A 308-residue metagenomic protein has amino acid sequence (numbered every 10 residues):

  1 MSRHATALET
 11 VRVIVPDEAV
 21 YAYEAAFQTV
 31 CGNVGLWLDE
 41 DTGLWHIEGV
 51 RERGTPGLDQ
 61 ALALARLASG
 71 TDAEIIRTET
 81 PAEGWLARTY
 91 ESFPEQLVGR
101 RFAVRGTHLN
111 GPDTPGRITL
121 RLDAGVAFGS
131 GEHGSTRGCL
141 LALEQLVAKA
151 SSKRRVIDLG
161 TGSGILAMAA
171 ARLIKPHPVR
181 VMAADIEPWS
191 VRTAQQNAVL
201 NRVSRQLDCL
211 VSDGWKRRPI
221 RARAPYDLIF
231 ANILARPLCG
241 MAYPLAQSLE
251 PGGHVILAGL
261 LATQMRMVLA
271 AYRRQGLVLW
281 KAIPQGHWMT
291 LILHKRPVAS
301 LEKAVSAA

Functional and structural regions predicted by a protein language model:
A5-T114: N-terminal auxiliary segments of SAM/dcSAM-dependent transferases
A65-R66, A198, Y272: Conserved hydrophobic residues forming the short capping helix/wall of the S-adenosyl-L-methionine
G84-A150: SAM-dependent Rossmann-like transferase core, predominantly class I methyltransferases with a strong bias toward
V126, S130-R218, P225: Conserved SAM/SAH cofactor-binding pocket of Class I
V191-R192, L238, M265: Short alpha-helix immediately C-terminal to the canonical SAM-binding loop
I229-F230: Hydrophobic beta-strand segment of the Class I
C239-H254: A short glycine-rich, Lys/Arg-flanked "PGG" loop and its adjoining helix->strand segment in the class I
L260-A308: Active-site capping/gating segments
